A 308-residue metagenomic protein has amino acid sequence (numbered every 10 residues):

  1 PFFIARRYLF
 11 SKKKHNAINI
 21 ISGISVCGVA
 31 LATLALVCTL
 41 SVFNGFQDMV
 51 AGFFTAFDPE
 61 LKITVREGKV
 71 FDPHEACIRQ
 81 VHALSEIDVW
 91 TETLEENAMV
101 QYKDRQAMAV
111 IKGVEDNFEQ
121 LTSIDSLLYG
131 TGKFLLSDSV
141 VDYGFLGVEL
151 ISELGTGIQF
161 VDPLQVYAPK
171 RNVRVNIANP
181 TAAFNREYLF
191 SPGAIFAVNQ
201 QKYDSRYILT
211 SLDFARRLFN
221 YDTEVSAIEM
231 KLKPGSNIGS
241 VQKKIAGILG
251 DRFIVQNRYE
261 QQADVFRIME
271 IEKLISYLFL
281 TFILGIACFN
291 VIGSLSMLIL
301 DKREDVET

Functional and structural regions predicted by a protein language model:
P1-T33: N-terminal Sec/SRP start-transfer signal
L9, I20-I21, L31-P59, S296: Alpha-helical transmembrane segments
K13-G23, P234, I238-I292, L298-D301: Peri-transmembrane interface segments
Q47-C77: Membrane-interface junction motifs in transport/secretion proteins
L61-V65, E224-Q242: A short beta-strand structural signal in non-transmembrane regions
E75-H82, D125, V241-L249: Short amphipathic alpha-helices in soluble, non-transmembrane regions that often serve as interface/regulatory elements
R79-L209, D213-F219: A structural signal for hydrophobic secondary-structure junctions, strongest on transmembrane helix-loop-helix units
V306: Conserved phosphate/oxyanion-binding catalytic-loop motifs
